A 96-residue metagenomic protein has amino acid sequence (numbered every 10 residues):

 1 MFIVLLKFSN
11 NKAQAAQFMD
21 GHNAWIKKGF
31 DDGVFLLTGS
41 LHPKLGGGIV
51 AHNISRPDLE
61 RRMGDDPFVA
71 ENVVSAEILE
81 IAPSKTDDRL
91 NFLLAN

Functional and structural regions predicted by a protein language model:
M1-N96: Conserved, structured core segments of small domains
